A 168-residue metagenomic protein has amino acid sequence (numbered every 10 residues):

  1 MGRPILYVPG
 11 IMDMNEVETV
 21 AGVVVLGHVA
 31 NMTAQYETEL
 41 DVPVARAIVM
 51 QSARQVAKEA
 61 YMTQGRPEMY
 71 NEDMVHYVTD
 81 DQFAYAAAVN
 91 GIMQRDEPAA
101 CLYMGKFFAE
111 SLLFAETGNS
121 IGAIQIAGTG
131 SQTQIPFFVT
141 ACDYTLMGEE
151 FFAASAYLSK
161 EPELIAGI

Functional and structural regions predicted by a protein language model:
M1-V17, Q82, A166: Metallocofactor- and cofactor-centric catalytic cores in central/energy metabolism, strongly enriched
G10-V23, R46-M50, M104-S111: Gly/Ser/Thr-rich loops at beta-strand to alpha-helix junctions that form or flank small-molecule/cofactor-binding
T19-T38: Histidine-anchored nucleotide/phosphate-binding helix
V25, E116-G122, C142: Short, solvent-exposed amphipathic alpha-helical segments in soluble enzyme and RNA/protein-processing domains
M32-A34, T38-A86: Long, charge-dense
M32-T33, I121-F138: Short, acidic/small-residue loops that bind anionic groups at enzyme active sites
V78-N119: Soluble extracytoplasmic domains of inner/organellar membrane proteins
T133, A141-I168: C-terminal functional extensions of proteins
